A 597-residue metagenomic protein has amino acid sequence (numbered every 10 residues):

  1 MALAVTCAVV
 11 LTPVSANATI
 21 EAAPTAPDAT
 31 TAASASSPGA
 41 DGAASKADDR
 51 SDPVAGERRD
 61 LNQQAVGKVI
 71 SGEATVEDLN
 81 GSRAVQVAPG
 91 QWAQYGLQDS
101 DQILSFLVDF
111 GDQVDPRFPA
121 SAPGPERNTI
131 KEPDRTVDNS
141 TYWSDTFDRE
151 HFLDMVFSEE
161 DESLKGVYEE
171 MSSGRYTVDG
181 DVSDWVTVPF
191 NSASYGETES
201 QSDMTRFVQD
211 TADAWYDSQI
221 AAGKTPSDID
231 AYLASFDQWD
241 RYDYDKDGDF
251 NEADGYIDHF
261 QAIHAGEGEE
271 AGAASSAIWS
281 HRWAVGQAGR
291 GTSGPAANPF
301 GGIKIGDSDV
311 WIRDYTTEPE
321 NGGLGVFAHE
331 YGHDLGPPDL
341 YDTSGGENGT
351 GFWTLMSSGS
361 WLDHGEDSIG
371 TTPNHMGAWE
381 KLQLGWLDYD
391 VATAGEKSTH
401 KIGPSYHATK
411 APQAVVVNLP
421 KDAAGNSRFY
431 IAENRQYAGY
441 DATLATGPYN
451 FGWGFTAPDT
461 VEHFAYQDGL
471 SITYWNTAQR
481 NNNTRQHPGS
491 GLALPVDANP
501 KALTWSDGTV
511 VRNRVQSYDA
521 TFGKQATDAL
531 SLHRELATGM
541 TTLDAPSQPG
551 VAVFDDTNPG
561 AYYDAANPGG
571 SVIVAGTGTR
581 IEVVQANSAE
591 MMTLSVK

Functional and structural regions predicted by a protein language model:
M1, G346, I369-T372, E462 (+2 more regions): Homeobox/homeodomain signature
L3-P13: Hydrophobic core
T6, A23-P24, V310, T317: Generic early N-terminus positional signal peaking at residue ~5-7
T6, D203, P319, G323: Conserved acidic
C7, E57, E380-Q383: Terminal low-complexity, poorly structured segments
T12-F250, D254-A271, S276-A284, A288-R290 (+1 more regions): Zymogen propeptides/activation segments of proteases
H259-G447, A478: Extracellular hydrolytic enzyme modules, especially secreted metalloproteases of the metzincin/thermolysin-like class
